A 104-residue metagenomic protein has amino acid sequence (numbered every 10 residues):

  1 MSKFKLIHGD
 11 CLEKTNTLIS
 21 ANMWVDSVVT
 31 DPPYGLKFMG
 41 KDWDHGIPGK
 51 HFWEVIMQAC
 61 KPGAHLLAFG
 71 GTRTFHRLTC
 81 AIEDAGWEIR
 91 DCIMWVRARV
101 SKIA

Functional and structural regions predicted by a protein language model:
S2-A104: Core catalytic lobe of class I
